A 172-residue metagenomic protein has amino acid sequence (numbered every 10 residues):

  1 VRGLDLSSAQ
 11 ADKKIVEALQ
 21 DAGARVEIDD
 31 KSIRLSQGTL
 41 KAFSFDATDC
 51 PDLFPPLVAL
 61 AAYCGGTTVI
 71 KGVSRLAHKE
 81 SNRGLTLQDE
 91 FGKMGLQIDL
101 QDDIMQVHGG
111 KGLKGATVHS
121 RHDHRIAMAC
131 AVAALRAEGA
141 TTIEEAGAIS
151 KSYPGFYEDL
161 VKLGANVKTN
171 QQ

Functional and structural regions predicted by a protein language model:
V1-Q172: Short, structured segments at the rim of ligand-binding sites
